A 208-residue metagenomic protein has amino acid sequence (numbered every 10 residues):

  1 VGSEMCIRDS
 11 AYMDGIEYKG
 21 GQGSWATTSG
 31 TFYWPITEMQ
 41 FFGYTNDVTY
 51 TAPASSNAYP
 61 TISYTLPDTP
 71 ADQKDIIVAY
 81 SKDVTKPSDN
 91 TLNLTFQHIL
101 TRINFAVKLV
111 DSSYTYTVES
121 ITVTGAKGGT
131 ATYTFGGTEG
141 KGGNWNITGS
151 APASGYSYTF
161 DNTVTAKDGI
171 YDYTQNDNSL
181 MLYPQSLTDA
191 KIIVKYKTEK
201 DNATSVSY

Functional and structural regions predicted by a protein language model:
S3, R8-G125, F160-N176, M181-K200 (+1 more regions): Short, low-hydrophobicity acidic/polar segments
S113-D161: Acidic/polar low-complexity flexible segments
